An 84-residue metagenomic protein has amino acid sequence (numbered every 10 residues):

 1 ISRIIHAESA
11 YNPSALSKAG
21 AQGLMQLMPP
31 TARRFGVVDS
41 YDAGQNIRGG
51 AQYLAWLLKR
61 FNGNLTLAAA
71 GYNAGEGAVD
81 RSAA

Functional and structural regions predicted by a protein language model:
I1-A84: Catalytic glycan-binding domains that act on GlcNAc-containing polysaccharides
